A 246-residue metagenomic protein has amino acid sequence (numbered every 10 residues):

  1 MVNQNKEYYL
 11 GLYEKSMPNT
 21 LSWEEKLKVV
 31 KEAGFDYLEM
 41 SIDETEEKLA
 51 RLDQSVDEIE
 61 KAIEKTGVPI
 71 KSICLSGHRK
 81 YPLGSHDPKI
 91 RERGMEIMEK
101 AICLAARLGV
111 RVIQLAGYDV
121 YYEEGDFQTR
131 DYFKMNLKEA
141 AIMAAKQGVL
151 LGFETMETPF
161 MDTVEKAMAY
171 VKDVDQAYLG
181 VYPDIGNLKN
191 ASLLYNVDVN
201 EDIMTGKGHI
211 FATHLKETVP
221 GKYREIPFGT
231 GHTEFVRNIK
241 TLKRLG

Functional and structural regions predicted by a protein language model:
V2-L21: Boundary/entry segment of secreted carbohydrate-active catalytic domains
N3, L21-E25, A62-T66, P82-V181: Active-site acidic/histidine proton-transfer and metal-coordination neighborhood in alpha/beta enzyme cores
N5-K6, L38-M40, I73, K138-H232: Acidic/histidine-rich catalytic cores of soluble enzymes
S16-P18, I42-E44, G77-R79, G117-Y121 (+3 more regions): Active-site-proximal loop/turn and secondary-structure-junction residues that shape catalytic pockets, frequently
W23-D43, G109: Catalytic domains of carbohydrate-active enzymes, especially glycoside hydrolases
V30, L38, I63, G94 (+5 more regions): Conserved, mostly hydrophobic/aromatic
E39-I63, G117-E124: Glycine-rich, proline-tolerant flexible connector loops at the mouths of alpha/beta enzymes
L52-E58, R91, M95-M98, F127-L137 (+3 more regions): Charged helix-capping and loop-helix junction motifs
